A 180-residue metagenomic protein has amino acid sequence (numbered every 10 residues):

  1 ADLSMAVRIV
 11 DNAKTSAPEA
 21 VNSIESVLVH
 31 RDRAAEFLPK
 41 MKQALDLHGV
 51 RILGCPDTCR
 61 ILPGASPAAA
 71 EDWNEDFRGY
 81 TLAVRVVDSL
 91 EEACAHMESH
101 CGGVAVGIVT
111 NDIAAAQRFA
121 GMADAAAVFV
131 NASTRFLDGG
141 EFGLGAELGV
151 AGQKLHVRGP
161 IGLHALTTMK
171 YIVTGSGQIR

Functional and structural regions predicted by a protein language model:
A1-R78, V130: ALDH superfamily catalytic-core signature
A69-R180: Conserved C-terminal structural/oligomerization subdomain of aldehyde/semialdehyde dehydrogenase
